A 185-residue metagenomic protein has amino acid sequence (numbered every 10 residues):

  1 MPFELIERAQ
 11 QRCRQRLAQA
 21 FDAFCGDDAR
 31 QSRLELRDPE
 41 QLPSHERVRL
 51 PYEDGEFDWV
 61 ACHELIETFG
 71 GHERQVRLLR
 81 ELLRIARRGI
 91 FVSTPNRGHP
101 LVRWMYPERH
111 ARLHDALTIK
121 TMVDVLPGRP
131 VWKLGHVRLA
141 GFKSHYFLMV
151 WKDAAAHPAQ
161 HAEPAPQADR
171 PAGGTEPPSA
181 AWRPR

Functional and structural regions predicted by a protein language model:
M1-P51, R77, F91-R185: Class I (Rossmann-like) S-adenosyl-L-methionine-dependent methyltransferase catalytic domain, capturing the SAM-binding
E56-F57: Alpha-helix C-terminal capping/helix-to-coil transition sites in glycosyltransferase folds
A61: A conserved beta-strand element that flanks and buttresses the S-adenosyl-L-methionine
E64-T68: Short catalytic micro-motifs in class I SAM-dependent methyltransferases
F69-E81, T94: A short, conserved alpha-helix within the catalytic core of class I
L83-R84, D124: Solvent-exposed polar/charged
I85-I90: Short glycine-dipeptide loop
